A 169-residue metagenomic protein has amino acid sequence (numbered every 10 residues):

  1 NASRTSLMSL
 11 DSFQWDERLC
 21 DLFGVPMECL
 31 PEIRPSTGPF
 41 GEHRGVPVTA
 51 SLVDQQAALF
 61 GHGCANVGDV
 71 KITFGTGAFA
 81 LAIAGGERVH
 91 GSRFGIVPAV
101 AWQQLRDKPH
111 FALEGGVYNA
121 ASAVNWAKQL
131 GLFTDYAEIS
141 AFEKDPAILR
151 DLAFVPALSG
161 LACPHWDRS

Functional and structural regions predicted by a protein language model:
R4-L22, P39, G45-S169: Active-site core segments that coordinate phosphate-bearing ligands/cofactors across diverse enzyme families
L22-C29: A structural motif corresponding to the C-terminal end of an alpha-helix and its immediate exit/capping segment
E32-F40: Gly/charged, well-structured mid-domain segments that form the phosphate/adenylate-handling core of ATP-dependent
